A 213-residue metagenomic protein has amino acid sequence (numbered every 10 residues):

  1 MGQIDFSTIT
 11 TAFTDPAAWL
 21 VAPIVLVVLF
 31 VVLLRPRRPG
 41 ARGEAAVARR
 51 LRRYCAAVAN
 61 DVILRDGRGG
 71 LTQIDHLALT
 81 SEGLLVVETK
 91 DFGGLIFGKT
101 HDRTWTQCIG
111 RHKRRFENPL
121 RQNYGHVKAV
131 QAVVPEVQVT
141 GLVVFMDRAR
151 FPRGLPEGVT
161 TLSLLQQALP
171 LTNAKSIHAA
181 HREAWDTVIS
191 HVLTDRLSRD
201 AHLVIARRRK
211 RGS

Functional and structural regions predicted by a protein language model:
M1-T72, L79-L84, G93, T104 (+1 more regions): Surface-exposed interaction regions that form or flank ligand-binding interfaces
K90: Ligand/cofactor pocket segment of small-molecule handling proteins
I96, T100: Polar interaction faces of repeat-based domains
